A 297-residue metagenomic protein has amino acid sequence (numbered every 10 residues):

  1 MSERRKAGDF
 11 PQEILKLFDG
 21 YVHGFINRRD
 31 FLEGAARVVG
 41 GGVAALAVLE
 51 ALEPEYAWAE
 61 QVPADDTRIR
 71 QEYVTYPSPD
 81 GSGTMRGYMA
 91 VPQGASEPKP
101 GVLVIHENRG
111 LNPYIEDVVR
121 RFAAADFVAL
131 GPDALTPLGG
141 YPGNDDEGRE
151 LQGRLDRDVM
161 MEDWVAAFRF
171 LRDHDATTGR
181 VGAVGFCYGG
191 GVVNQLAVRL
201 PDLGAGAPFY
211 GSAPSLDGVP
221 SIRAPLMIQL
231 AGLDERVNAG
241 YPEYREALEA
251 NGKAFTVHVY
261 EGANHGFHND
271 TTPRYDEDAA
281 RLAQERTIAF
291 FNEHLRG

Functional and structural regions predicted by a protein language model:
M1-D30: N-terminal secretory signal peptides
D19, R28-E53: N-terminal export signals
W58-A95: N-terminal cap/lid segment of alpha/beta-hydrolase-fold proteins
P98-E107: Short beta-strand element of the alpha/beta-hydrolase
R109, L135-D158, G266-T271: Cap/lid segment of the alpha/beta-hydrolase catalytic domain
E150-H174: Alpha/beta-hydrolase active-site loop
A166-R223: Primarily recognizes the serine-hydrolase "nucleophile elbow" in alpha/beta-hydrolase and SGNH/GDSL folds
I228-L230: Short beta-strand/loop motif that positions the catalytic acidic residue of the alpha/beta-hydrolase fold
